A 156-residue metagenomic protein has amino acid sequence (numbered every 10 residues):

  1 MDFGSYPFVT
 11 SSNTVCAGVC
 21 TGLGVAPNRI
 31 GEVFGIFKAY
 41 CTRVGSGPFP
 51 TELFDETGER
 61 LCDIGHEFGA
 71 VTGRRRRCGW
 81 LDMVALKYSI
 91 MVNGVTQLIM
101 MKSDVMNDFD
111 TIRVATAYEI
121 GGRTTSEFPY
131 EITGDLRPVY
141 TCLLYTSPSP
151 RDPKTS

Functional and structural regions predicted by a protein language model:
M1-T14: Acidic catalytic cores of enzymes that act on phosphate-bearing nucleotides/polynucleotides
F3-S5, V19-G22: Active-site loop-to-helix "anion-binding N-cap" substructures in soluble metabolic enzymes
T14-A17, L81: A translation/RNA-centric and nucleic-acid-associated enzymatic feature enriched in Class II aminoacyl-tRNA synthetases
G22-I120, T125-I132, C142: A glycine- and small/hydrophobic-rich beta-loop-beta segment that serves as a flexible "lid/hinge" or phosphate-binding
Y145-P150: Conserved small/polar residues in nucleotide/adenosyl-binding loops
